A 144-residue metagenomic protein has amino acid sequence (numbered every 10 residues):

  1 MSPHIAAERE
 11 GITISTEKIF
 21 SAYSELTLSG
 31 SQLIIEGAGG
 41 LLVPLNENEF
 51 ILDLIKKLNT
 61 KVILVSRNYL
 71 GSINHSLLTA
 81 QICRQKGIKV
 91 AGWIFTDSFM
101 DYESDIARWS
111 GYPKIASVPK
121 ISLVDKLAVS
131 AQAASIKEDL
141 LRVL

Functional and structural regions predicted by a protein language model:
M1-E49, D53-K56, L70-L77, Q81 (+2 more regions): ATP-dependent carboxylate-amine ligase catalytic core
K61-S66: A contiguous pocket-lining binding segment that forms or flanks enzyme active sites
R67-N68, S98: Structured loop/turn residues at secondary-structure junctions
A80-L144: C-terminal lobe/tail of nucleotide-utilizing enzymes
